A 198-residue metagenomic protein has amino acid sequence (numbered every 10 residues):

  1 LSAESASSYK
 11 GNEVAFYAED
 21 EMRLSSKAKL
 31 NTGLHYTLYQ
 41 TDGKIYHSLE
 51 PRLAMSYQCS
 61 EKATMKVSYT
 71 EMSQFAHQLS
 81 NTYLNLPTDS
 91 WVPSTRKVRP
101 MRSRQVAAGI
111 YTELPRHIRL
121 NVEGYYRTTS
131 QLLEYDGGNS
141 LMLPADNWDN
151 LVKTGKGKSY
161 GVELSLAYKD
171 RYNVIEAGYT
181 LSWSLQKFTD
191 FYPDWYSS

Functional and structural regions predicted by a protein language model:
L1, T32-L38, V67-E71, D89 (+2 more regions): Transmembrane beta-barrel strands of outer-membrane/channel proteins
L1-T64, F75-A76, F191: Signature of Gram-negative outer-membrane beta-barrel scaffolds
N12-A18, L34, L49-M55, S94 (+4 more regions): Hydrophobic, lipid-facing positions within transmembrane beta-strands of outer-membrane proteins
E21-M22, Y36, H47, Y57-Q58 (+6 more regions): Residue-level signature of outer-membrane beta-barrel architecture
K27-L30, K62-M65, R116-L120, Y172-A177: Repeated loop/turn-to-beta-strand initiation elements of outer-membrane beta-barrel proteins
T37-T41, T70-A76, P115-H117, R127-Q131 (+2 more regions): Structural signature of outer-membrane beta-barrel domains
Y57, E61-V106, G124-D149, D190: Surface-exposed extracellular loop regions of Gram-negative outer-membrane beta-barrel proteins, predominantly
Y126-T128, D146-S198: Gram-negative outer-membrane beta-barrel transporters
